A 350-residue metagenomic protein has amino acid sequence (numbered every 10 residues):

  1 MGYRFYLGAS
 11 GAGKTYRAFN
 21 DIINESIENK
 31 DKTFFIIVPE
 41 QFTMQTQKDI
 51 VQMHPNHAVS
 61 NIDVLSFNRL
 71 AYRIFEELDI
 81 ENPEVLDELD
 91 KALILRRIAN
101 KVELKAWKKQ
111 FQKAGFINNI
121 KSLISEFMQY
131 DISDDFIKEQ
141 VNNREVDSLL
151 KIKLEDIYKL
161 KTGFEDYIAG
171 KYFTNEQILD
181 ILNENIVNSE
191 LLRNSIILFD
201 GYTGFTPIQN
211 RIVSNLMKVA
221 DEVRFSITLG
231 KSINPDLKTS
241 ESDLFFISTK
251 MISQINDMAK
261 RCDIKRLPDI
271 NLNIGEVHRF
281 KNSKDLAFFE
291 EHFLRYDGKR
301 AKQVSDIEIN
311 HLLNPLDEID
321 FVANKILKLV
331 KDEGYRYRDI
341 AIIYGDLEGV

Functional and structural regions predicted by a protein language model:
M1-R4, S10-K32, E40, I186-V187 (+1 more regions): Helicase P-loop NTPase motor core
G2-S10, K14-R17, K101-G201, I208 (+3 more regions): Accessory N-terminal region flanking or inserted into the helicase ATPase core in nucleic-acid motor proteins
D31-I132, F136-K138: Conserved P-loop NTPase-based nucleic-acid remodeling module centered on helicase motor cores
I36-V38, V64, L198, E222-I227: Structural recognition of the conserved hydrophobic beta-strand(s) that form the central parallel beta-sheet of P-loop
T43-K48, L70-E76, I233-L237, V277-K281 (+1 more regions): Switch/connector loops and helix/strand junctions flanking conserved nucleotide-binding motifs in nucleotide-processing
Q47-P55, S248-N256, V350: Short, aromatic/basic amphipathic alpha-helical patches
G201-T203, L347: Conserved Walker B
G204-E276: Extended, H/D-rich, highly charged conserved domains that either
